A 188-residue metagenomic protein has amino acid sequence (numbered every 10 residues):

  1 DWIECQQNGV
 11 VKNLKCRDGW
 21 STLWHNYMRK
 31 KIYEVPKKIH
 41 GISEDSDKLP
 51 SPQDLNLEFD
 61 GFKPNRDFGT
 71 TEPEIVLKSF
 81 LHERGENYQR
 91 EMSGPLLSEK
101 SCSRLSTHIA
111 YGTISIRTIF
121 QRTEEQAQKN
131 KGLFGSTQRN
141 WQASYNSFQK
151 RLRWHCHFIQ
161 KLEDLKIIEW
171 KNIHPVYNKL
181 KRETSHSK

Functional and structural regions predicted by a protein language model:
W2, V10-L180: Glycine/tryptophan-enriched, flexible segments
Q6: Residues at the C-termini of beta-strands that transition into short coil/loop
L180-K188: Active-site-adjacent "gating/activation" loops or surface patches in catalytic cores
